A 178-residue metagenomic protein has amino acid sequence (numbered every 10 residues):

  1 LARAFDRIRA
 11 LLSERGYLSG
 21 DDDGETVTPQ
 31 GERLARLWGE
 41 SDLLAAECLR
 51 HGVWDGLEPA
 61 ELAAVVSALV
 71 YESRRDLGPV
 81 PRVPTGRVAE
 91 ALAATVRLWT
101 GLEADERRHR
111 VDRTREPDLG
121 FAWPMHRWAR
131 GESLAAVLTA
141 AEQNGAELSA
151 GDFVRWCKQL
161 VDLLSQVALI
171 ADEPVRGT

Functional and structural regions predicted by a protein language model:
L1, T26-P29, S149: Secondary-structure junction/capping motif
L1-E14: Short amphipathic alpha-helical interaction segments
F5, S19-D23, L77: Short, flexible/disordered secondary-structure transition segments
L11, G24-L34, R82-A89: A glycine-rich phosphate-binding loop feature that marks nucleotide/adenosyl-phosphate handling sites
S19-V53, L57: Accessory beta->alpha helical hairpin/"wing" motif in late/C-terminal subdomains of nucleic-acid enzymes
L37-G39, A60-S67, R127-V137: Short, compositionally biased low-complexity segments
D42-W99: Leucine-rich, amphipathic alpha-helical/linker segments
P81-T178: Extended, compositionally biased alpha-helical segments that mediate assembly or anchoring
